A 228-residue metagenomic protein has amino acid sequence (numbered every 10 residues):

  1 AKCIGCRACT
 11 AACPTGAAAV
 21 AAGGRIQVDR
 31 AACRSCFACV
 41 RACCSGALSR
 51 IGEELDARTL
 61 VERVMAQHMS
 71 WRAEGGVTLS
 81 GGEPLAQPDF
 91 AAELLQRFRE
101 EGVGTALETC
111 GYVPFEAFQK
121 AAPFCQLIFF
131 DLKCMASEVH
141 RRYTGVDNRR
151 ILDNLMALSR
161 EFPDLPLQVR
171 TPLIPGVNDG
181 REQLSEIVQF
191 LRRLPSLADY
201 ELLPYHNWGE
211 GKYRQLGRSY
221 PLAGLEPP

Functional and structural regions predicted by a protein language model:
A1, R193, L225-P228: Short, intrinsically disordered, charge-balanced linker/junction segments flanking boundaries in proteins
A8-V28, A38-E53: Iron-sulfur cluster-binding cysteine motifs and their immediate structural context in ferredoxin-like electron-transfer
G24, A32, E53-T59, R63: FAD-binding FR-type
R25, S49-G52, E83, Y143 (+2 more regions): Pocket-edge positions in alpha/beta enzyme catalytic cores
R58-W208, R214-Q215: Conserved AdoMet/S-adenosylmethionine-binding subsite of the radical SAM
R214-A223: Short glycine/proline- and charge-enriched loop/turn segments that cap or connect secondary-structure elements
